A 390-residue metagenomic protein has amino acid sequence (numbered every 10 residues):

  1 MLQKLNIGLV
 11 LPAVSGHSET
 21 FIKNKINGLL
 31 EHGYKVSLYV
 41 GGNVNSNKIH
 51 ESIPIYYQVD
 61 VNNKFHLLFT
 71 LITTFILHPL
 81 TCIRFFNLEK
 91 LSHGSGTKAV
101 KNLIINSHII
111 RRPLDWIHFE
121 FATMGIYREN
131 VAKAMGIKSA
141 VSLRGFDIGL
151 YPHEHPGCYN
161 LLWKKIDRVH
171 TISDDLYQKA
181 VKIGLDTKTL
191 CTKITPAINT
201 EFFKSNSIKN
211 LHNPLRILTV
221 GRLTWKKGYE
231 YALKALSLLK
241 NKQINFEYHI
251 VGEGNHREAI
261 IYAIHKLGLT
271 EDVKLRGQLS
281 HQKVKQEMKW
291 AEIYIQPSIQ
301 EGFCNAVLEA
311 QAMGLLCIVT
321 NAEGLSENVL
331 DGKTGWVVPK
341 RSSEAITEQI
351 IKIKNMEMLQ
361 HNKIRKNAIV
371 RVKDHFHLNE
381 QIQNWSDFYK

Functional and structural regions predicted by a protein language model:
T20, N24, L215, T219-L238 (+2 more regions): A conserved mid-protein helix/loop that constitutes part of the nucleotide-sugar donor-binding site
V40, V141-R144, P156-S205: Donor nucleotide-sugar binding/catalytic pocket of nucleotide-sugar-dependent glycosyltransferases
I261-L279: Nucleotide-activated donor-binding/catalytic signature segment of Leloir-type glycosyltransferases, i.e., the conserved
Q278-L279, Q286-A291: Short alpha-helical donor nucleotide-sugar binding micro-motif in glycosyltransferases
I299: Aromatic "clamp/platform" in nucleotide-sugar-dependent glycosyltransferases that forms part of the donor/acceptor
L316-V319, V329: Short hydrophobic beta-strand element within catalytic cores of glycosyltransferases and related nucleotide-activated
D331-G332, W336-S343, K352-M358: Conserved acidic donor-binding segment of nucleotide-sugar-dependent glycosyltransferases
K352, Q360-H375, Q381-D387: A short, well-ordered alpha-helix in the C-terminal region of glycosyltransferases
